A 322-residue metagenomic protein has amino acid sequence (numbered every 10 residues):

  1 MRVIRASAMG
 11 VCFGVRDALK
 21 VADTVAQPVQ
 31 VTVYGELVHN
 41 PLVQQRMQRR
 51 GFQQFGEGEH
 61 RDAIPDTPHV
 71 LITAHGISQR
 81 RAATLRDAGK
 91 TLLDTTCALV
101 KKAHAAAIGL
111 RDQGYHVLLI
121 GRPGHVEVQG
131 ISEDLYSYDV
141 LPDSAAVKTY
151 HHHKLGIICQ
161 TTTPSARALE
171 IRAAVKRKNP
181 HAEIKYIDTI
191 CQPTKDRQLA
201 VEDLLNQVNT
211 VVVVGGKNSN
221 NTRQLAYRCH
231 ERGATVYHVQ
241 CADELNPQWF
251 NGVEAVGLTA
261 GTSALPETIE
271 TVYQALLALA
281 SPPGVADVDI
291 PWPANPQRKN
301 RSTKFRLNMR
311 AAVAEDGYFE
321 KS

Functional and structural regions predicted by a protein language model:
M1-S322: The feature marks the mature, well-folded catalytic cores of soluble enzymes
